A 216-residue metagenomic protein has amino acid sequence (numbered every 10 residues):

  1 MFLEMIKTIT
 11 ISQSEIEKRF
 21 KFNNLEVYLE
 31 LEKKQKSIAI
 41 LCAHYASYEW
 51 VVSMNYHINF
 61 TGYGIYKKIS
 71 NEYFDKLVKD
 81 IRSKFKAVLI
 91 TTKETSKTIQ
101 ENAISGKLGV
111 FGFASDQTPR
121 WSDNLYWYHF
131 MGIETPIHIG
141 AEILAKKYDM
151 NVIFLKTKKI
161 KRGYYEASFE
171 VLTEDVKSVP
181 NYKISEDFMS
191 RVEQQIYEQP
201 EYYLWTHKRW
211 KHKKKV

Functional and structural regions predicted by a protein language model:
M1-C42, D75-D80, K86-A87: Membrane-anchoring hydrophobic helices of lipid-metabolizing enzymes
S14-K18, C42-Y45, G62-I65, S105-L108 (+1 more regions): Short acidic/polar alpha-helix capping motifs at helix-coil junctions
K18-F22, Y45, N71, T92-K93 (+2 more regions): A conditional alpha-helix N-cap/helix-loop micro-motif detector
N24-L25, S47-Y48, F74, T95-S96 (+2 more regions): Amphipathic coiled-coil/heptad-repeat helices and related helical stalk/stem segments that mediate oligomerization
L25, I65-K67, T92-K93, E170-L172 (+1 more regions): Conserved beta-strand termini and adjacent loop/short-helix elements that scaffold enzyme active sites in alpha/beta
E30-K34, H57, S96-V216: Non-catalytic C-terminal accessory region of glycerolipid acyltransferases and related lyso-lipid remodeling enzymes
K34-E94, R120-F130: Catalytic core of membrane glycerolipid acyltransferases/transacylases, capturing the structured, soluble-facing
